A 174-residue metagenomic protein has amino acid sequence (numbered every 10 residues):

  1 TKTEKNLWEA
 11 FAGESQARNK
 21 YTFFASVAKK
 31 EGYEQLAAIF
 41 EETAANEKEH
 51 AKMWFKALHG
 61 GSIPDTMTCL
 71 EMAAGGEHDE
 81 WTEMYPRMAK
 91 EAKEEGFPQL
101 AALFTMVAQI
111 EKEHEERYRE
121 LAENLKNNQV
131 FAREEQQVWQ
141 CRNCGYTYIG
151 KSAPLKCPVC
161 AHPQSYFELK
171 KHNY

Functional and structural regions predicted by a protein language model:
T1-Y174: Non-heme di-metal
